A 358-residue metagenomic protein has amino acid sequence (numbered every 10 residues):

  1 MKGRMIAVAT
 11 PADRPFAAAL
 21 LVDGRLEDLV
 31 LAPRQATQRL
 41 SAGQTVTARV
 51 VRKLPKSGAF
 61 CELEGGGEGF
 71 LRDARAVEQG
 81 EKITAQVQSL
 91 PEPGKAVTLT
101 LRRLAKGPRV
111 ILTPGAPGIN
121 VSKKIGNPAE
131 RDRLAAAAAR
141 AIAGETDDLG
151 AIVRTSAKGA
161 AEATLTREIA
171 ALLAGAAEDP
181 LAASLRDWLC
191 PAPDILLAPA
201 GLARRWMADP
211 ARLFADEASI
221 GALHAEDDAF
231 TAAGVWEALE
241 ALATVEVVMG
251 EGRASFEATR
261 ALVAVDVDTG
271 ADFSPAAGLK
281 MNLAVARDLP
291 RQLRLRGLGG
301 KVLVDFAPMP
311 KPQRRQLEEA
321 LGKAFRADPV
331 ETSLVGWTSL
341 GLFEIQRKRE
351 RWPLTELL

Functional and structural regions predicted by a protein language model:
M1-Q38, Q44, E92, T100-D147 (+1 more regions): Extended, charged alpha/beta regions that create polyanion-binding interfaces
G3-I6, A42-K53, I83-V87: Structural detector for short beta-strands of small beta-barrel domains
F16-A17, K56-C61: Short aromatic-glycine-enriched beta-strand elements
L29-V30, G67-A76, I111: A short macromolecule-binding patch
G58, P91-T113, L172, G250-L358: Conserved glycine-centered short motifs in functionally critical loops
A59-L63, A85, V97: SH3/SH3-like beta-barrel fold
R75-E92: Extended acidic/polar, glycine-enriched regions that form or flank non-catalytic beta-rich accessory modules
